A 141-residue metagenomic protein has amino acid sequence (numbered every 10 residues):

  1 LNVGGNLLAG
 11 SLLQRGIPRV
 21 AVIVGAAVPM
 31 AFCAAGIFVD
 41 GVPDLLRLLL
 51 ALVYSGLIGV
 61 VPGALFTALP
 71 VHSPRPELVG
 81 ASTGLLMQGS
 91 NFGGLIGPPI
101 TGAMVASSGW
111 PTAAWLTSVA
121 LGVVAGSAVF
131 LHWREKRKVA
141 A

Functional and structural regions predicted by a protein language model:
N2-L7, G94-L95: Residue-level signature of mid-helix packing/kink "hotspots" within the transmembrane helices of 12-pass Major
V3, A31-F32, L121-A125: Small-residue-rich packing faces within the transmembrane alpha-helices of Major Facilitator Superfamily
G5-P18: Helix-to-loop junctions at the C-terminal end of transmembrane segments in multipass secondary transporters
R19-L65: C-terminal transmembrane helical hairpin of 12-TM major facilitator-type secondary transporters
G63-S73: Intracellular helix-loop hinge segments at the cytoplasmic ends of transmembrane helices in 12-TM rocker-switch-type
P76-S108: A late C-terminal transmembrane helix in Major Facilitator Superfamily
A103-L121: A membrane-interface helix-boundary motif in multi-pass transporters
L116-A141: Multi-pass alpha-helical transporter architecture, strongest for 12-TM Major Facilitator/SLC carriers used
